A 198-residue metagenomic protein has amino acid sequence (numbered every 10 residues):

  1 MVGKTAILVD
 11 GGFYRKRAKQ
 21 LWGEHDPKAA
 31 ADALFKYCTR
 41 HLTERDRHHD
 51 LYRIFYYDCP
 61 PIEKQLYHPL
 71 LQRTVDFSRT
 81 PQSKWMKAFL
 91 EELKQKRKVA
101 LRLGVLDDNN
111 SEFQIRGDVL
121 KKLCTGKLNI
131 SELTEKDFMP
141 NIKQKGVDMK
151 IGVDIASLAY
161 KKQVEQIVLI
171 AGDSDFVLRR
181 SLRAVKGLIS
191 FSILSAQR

Functional and structural regions predicted by a protein language model:
M1-K122, E135-K136, P140, A196: Domain-level signal for Mg2+-assisted phosphodiester chemistry and nucleotide/NA-binding surfaces in nucleic-acid
V105-R198: Nuclease catalytic cores that cleave nucleic-acid phosphodiester bonds, predominantly acidic two-metal-ion
